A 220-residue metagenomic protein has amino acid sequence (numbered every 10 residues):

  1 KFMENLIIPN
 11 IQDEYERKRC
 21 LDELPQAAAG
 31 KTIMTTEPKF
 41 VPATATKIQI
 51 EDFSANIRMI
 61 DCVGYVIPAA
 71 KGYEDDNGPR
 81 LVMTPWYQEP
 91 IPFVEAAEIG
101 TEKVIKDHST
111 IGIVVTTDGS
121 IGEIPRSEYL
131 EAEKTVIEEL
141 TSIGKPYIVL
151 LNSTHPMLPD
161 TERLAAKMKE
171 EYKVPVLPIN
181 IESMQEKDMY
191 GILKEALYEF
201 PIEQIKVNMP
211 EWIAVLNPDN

Functional and structural regions predicted by a protein language model:
K1-Q88, K106: Conserved G1/Walker A P-loop phosphate-binding module
I48-F53, V104-H108, E139-I143, E170: Conserved catalytic network of the ASCE P-loop NTPase/AAA+ motor domain
A55-R58, T110-I111, P146: Loop/turn-to-beta-strand initiation segments
V66-K71, G122-I124, M157-D160, E186-M189: Switch/connector loops and helix/strand junctions flanking conserved nucleotide-binding motifs in nucleotide-processing
A70-I121, L140: Inter-motif core of Ras-like GTPase G domains
I99-T101, I121-G144: Amphipathic helical hotspot of TIR/SEFIR-family domains
I113-D118, E123, V149-L151, P178-N180: Conserved beta-strand segments of the P-loop GTPase G domain that flank and frequently precede/overlap
T135-I148, S153-N217: Canonical P-loop GTPase G-domain recognition
